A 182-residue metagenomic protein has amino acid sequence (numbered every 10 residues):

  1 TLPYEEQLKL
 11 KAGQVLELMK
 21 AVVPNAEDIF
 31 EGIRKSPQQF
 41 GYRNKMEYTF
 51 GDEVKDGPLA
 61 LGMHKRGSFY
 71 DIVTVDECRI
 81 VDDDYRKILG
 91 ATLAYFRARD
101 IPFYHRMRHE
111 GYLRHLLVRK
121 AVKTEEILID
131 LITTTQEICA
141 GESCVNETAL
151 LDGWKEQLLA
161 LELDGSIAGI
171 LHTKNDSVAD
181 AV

Functional and structural regions predicted by a protein language model:
T1-V182: Accessory RNA-recognition modules of RNA-modification enzymes
